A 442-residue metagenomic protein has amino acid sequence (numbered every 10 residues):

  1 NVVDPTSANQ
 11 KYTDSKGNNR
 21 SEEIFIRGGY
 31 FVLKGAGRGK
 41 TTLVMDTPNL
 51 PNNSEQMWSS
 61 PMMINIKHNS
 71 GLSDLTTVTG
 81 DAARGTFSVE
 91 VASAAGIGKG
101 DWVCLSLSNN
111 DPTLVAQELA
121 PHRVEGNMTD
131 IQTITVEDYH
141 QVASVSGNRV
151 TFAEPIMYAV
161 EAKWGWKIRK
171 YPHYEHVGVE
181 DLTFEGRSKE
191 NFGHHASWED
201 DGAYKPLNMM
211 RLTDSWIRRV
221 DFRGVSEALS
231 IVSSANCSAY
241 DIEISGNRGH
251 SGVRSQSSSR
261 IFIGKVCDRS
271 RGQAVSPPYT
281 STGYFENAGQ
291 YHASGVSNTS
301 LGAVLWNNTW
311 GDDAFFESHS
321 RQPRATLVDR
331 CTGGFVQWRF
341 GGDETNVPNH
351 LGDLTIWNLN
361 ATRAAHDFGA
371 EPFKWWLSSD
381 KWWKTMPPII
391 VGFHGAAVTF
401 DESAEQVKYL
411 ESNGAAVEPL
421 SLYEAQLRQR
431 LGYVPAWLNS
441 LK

Functional and structural regions predicted by a protein language model:
N1-V32, A36-L50, N109-D138, E154-A162: N-terminal extracellular ligand-recognition/capping segment immediately after the signal peptide
V2-K11, R20-G28, V32-G35, L43-D46 (+6 more regions): Short, T/G/N/S-enriched strand-turn elements that build extracellular solenoid repeat scaffolds
N9-Q10, G17, Y30-T86, T151-W164 (+1 more regions): Right-handed parallel beta-helix/beta-spiral solenoid domain characteristic of secreted/periplasmic
Q10-E23, P48-S70, V160-K170, H194-N208 (+7 more regions): Extracellular beta-strand/beta-solenoid scaffold signature
Y30, G39, E175-G186, T213-G224 (+4 more regions): Right-handed parallel beta-helix
G96-G98: Short, well-ordered loop/turn sites that connect or cap secondary structure elements
D101, L107-Y139, A143-S144, T183-Y284: Right-handed parallel beta-helix
W306-D313, R324-K442: Catalytic domains of carbohydrate-active enzymes that cleave complex glycans
